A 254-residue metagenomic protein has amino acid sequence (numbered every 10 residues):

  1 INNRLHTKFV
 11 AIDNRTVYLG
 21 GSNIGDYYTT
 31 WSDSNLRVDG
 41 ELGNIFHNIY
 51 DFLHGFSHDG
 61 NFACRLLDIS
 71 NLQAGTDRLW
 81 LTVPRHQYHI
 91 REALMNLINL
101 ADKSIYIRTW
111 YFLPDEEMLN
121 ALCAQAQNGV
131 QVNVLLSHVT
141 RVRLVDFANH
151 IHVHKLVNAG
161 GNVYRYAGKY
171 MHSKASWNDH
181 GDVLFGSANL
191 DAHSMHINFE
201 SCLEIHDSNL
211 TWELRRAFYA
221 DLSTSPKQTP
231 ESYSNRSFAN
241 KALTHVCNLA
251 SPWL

Functional and structural regions predicted by a protein language model:
I1-L254: Charged, low-complexity intrinsically disordered terminal segments
